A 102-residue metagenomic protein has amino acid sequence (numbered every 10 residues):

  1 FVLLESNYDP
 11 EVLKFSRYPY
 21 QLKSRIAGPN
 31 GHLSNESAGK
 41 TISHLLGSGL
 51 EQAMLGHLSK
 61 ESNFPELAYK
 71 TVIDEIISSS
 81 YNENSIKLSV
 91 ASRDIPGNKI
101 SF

Functional and structural regions predicted by a protein language model:
F1-S89: Cap/insert and terminal regions of metallo-dependent hydrolase folds
I86-F102: Short, basic/aromatic-enriched C-terminal tail that caps enzymatic domains
